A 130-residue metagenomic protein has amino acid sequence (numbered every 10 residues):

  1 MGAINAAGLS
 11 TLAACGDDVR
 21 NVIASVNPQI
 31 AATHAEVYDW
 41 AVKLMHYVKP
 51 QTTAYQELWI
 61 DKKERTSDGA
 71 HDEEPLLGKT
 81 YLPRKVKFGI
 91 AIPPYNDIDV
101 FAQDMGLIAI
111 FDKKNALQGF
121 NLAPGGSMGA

Functional and structural regions predicted by a protein language model:
M1-Q51: Hydrophobic or amphipathic alpha-helical targeting/insertion segments
A3, Q56, N115-Q118: Eukaryotic nuclear, charge-biased low-complexity tracts
A7, Q29, S67, H71-P75 (+1 more regions): Sparse, context-dependent recognition of short Cys/His-centered cofactor- or disulfide-binding micro-motifs
S10, S25, T52-T53, S67 (+2 more regions): Generic serine detector
A13, D17, V22, A32-A35 (+6 more regions): Generic detector of ordered, mature protein regions
R20, A24, V42, I60-E64 (+1 more regions): Solvent-exposed, non-transmembrane amphipathic alpha-helical segments
T33-P83: Gly/Pro-rich turn-and-neighbor structural signature
P75-A130: Mobile "lid/hinge" segments at catalytic clefts and subdomain interfaces of large enzymes
